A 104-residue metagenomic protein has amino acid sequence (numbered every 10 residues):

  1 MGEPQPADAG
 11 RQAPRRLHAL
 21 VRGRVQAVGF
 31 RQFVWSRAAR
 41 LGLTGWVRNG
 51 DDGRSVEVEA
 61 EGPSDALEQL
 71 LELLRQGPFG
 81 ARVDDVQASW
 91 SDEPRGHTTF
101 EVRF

Functional and structural regions predicted by a protein language model:
M1-F104: Intrinsically disordered, low-complexity, mixed-charge
